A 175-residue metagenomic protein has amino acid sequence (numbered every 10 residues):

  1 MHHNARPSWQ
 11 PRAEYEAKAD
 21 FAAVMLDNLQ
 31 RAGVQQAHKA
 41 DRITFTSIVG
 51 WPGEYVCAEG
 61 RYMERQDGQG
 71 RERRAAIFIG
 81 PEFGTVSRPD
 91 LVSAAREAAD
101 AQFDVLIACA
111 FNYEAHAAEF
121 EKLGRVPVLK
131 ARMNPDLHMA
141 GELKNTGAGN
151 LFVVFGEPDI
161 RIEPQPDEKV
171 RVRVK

Functional and structural regions predicted by a protein language model:
M1-K175: S-adenosyl-L-methionine-dependent nucleic acid methyltransferase catalytic domains
